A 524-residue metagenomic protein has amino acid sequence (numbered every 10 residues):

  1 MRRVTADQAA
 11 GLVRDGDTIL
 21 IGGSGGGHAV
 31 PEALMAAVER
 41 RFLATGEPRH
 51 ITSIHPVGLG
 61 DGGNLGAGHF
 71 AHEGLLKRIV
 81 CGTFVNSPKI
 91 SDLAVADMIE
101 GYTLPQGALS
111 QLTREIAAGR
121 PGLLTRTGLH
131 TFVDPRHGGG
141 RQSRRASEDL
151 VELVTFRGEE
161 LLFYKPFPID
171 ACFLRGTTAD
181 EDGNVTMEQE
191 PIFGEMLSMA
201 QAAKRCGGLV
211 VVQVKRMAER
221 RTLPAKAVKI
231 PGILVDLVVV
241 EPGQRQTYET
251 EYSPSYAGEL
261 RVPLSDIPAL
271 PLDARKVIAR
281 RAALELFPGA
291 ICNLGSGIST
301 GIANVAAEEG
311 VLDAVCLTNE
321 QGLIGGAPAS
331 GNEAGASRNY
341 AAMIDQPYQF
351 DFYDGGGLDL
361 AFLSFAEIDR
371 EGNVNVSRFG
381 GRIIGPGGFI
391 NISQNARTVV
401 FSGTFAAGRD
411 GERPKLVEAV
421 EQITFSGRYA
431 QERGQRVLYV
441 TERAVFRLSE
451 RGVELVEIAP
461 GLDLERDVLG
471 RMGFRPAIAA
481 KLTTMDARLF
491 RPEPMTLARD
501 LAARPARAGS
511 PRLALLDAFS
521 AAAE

Functional and structural regions predicted by a protein language model:
R2-G11, G26-L43, I54, G60-A71 (+2 more regions): Conserved phosphate- and dinucleotide-binding cores of soluble alpha/beta proteins, encompassing both enzyme active
T5-T18, F167, R281-I291: Glycine-rich phosphate/diphosphate-binding loops that line cofactor/substrate pockets in enzymes
D17, E47-I51, K77, G289-A290: Nucleotide donor/acceptor-binding cores
T18-G23, T52-H55: Short glycine-rich or small-residue beta-strand-to-loop segments that form or flank ligand, phosphate, metal/Fe-S
R49, P268-L272, K276, R280-F287 (+2 more regions): Glycine-rich phosphate/ribose-binding loops and adjacent secondary-structure elements that form binding surfaces
N184, R261-A274, R281-N293, G452-L455 (+2 more regions): Glycine-rich phosphate/diphosphate-binding loops and the adjacent beta-loop-alpha structural elements that coordinate
R507-S520: ATP-dependent carboxylate/acyl-activation modules
